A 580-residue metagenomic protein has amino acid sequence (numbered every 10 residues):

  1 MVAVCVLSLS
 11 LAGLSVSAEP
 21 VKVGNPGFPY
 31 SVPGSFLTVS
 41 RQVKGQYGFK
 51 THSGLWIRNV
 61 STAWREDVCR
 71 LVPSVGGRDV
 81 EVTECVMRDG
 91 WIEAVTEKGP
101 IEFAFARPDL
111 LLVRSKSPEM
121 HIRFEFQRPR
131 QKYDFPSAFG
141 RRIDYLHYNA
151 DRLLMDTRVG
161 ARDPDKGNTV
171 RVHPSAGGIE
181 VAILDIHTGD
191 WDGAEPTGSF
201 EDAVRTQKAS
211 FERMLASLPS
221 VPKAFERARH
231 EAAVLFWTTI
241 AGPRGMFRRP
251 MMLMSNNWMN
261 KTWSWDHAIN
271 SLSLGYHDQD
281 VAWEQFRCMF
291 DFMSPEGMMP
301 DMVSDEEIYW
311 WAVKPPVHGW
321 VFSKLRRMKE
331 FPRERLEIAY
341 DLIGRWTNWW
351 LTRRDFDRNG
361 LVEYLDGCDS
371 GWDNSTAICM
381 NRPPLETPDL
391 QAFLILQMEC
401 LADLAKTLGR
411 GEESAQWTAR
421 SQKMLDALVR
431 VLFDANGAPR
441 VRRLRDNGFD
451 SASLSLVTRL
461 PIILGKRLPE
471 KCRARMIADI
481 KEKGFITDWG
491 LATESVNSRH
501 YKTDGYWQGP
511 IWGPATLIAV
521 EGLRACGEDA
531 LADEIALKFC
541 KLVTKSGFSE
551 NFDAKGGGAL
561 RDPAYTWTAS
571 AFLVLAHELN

Functional and structural regions predicted by a protein language model:
M1-C5: Bacterial N-terminal signal peptides that target proteins for export
L7, G13-A224, R561, T566: Terminal accessory carbohydrate-recognition/targeting modules of carbohydrate-active enzymes
H173-P196, E296, D301-V317, F331-R333 (+5 more regions): The feature captures the catalytic groove of carbohydrate-active enzymes
A203-T206, S210, A224-E231, D278-F290 (+5 more regions): Extended, well-ordered alpha-helical scaffold segments
V221-N260, Q285-I308, F356-E386, D426-I511 (+2 more regions): Extended glycan-interaction surfaces of carbohydrate-active proteins
K261-F292, L456-P469, T516-D529, A536: Alpha-helical support elements that line or immediately flank enzyme active sites and cofactor-binding pockets
W265-D291, V313-D357, R382-C400, F572: Substrate-binding cleft of carbohydrate-active enzyme catalytic domains
L272-G275, W320-R327, L396-T407, I463-K466 (+2 more regions): Short glycine/serine- and small hydrophobic-enriched flexible loop segments
